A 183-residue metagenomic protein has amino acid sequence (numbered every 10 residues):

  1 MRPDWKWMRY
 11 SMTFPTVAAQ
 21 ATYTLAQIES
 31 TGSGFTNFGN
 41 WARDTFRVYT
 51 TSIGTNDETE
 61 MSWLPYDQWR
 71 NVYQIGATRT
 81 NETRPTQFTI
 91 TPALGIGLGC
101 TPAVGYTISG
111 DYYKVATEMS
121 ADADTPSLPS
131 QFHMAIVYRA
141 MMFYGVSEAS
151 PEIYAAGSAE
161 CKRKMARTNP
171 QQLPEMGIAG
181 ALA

Functional and structural regions predicted by a protein language model:
M1-A183: Glycine-enriched, solvent-exposed interface loops adjoining structured elements
